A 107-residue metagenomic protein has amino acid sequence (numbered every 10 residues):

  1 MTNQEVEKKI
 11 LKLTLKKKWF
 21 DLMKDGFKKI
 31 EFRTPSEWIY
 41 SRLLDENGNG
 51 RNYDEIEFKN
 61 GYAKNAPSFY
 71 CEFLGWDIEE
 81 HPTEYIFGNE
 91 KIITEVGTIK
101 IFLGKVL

Functional and structural regions predicted by a protein language model:
T2-L107: Structured alpha/beta reader/binder surfaces that contact nucleic acids or chromatin modification marks
